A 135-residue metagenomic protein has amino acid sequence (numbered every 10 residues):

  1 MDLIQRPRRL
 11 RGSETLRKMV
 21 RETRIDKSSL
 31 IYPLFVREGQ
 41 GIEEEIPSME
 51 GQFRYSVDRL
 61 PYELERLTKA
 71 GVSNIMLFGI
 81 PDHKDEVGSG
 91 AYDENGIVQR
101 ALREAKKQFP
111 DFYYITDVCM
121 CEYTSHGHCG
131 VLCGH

Functional and structural regions predicted by a protein language model:
M1-R21: N-terminal amphipathic/basic leader segments beginning at the initiator methionine
R9-S13, K27, F53, V57 (+2 more regions): Generic structural signal for well-ordered, non-membrane alpha-helical segments in soluble metabolic enzymes
I25-Q52, I115-H135: N-terminal small/glycine-rich loop or linker at the start of catalytic domains across soluble metabolic enzymes
K27-L30, G71-N74, F109-F112: Short, well-ordered coil/turn segments that N-cap beta-strands
E43-Y55, V72-G96, Y123: Glycine-rich, proline-tolerant flexible connector loops at the mouths of alpha/beta enzymes
E65-T68: Non-catalytic positions within long, well-ordered alpha-helices that form the structural scaffold/packing of enzyme
E86-V118: Alpha-helix-loop-beta-strand connector modules within alpha/beta enzyme cores
